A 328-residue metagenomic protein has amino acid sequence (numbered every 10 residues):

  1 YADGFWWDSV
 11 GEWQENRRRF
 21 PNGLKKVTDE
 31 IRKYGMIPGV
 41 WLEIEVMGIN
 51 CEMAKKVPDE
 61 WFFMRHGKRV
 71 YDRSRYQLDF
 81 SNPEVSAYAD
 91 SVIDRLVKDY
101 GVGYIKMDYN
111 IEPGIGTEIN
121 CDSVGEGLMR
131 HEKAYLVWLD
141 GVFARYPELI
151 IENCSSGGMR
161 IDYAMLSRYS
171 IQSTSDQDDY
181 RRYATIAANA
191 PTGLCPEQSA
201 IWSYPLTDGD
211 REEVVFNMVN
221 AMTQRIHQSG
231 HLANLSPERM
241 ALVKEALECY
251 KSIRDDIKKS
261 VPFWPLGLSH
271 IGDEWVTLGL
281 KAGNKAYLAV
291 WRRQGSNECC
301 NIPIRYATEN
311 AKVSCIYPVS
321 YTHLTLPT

Functional and structural regions predicted by a protein language model:
Y1-G4, D90-N120: Active-site groove signature of glycoside hydrolases
Y1-Y88, Y104: Aromatic-lined carbohydrate-binding/catalytic grooves of carbohydrate-active enzymes
V10-P21, I119-H131: Glycine-rich tight-turn/loop motif centered on a GG-T
G48-A87, E132-N234: Glycan-recognition surfaces
N220-L266: Aromatic- and carboxylate-lined catalytic core of secreted/periplasmic carbohydrate-active enzymes
G267-E309: Carbohydrate-binding surface patches
R305-V319: Solvent-exposed beta-hairpin/edge-strand motifs
T322-P327: Conserved small/polar residues in nucleotide/adenosyl-binding loops
